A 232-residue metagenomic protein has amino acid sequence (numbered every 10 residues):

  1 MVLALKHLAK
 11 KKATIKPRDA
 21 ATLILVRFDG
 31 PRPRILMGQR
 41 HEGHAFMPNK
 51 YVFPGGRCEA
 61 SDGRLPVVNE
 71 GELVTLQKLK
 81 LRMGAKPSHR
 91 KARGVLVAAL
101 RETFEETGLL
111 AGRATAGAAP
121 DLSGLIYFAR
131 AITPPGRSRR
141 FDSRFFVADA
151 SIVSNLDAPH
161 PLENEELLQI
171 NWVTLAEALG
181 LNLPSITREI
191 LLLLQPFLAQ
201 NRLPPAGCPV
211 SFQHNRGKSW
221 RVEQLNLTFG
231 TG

Functional and structural regions predicted by a protein language model:
M1-G232: N-terminal leader/linker segments that precede catalytic domains of diphosphate-processing enzymes
